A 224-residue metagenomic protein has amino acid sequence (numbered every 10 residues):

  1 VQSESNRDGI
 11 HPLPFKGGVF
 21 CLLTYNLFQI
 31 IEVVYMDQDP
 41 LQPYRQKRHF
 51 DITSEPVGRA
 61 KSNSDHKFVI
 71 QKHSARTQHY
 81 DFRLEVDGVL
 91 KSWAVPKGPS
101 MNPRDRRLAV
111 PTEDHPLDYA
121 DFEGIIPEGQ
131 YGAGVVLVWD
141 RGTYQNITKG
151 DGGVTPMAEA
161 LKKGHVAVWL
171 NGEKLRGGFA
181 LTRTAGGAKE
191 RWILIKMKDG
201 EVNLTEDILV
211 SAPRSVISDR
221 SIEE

Functional and structural regions predicted by a protein language model:
I30-E224: A charge-rich, low-complexity, intrinsically flexible signal that marks solvent-exposed coils, linkers, repeats
